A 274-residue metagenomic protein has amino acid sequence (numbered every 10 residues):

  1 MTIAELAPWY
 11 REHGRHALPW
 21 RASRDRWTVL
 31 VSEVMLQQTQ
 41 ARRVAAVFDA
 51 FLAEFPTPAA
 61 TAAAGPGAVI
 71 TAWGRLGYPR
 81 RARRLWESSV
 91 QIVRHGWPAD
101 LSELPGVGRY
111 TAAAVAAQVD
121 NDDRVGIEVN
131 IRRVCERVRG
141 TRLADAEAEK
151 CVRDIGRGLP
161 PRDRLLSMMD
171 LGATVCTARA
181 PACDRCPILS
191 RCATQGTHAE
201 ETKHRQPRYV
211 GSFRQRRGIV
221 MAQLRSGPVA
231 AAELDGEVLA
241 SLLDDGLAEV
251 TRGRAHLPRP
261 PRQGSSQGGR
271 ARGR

Functional and structural regions predicted by a protein language model:
E5: Entry/capping segment at the start of metal-dependent catalytic domains with acidic active-site entry clusters
P8-Q215, Q223-G236: Catalytic cores of DNA base-excision repair glycosylases
L239-A240: Short, hydrophobic-biased segments on the C-terminal half of alpha helices that form "recognition helices"
L243-A255: A short, conserved structural fragment
R252-R274: Short, cationic-aromatic polyanion-contact patches
